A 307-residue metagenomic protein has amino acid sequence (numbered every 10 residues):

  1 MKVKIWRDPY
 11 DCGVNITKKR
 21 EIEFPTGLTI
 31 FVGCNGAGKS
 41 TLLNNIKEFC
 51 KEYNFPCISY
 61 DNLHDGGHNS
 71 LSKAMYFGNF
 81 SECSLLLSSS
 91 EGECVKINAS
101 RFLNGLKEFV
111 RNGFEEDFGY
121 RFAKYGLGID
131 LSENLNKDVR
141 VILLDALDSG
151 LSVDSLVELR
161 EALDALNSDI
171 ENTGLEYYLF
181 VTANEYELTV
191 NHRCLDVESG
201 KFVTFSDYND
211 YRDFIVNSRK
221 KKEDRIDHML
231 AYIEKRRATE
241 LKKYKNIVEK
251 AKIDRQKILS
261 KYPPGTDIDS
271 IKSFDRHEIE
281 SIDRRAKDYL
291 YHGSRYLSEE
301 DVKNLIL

Functional and structural regions predicted by a protein language model:
M1-R20: N-terminal pre-Walker A segment at the start of P-loop NTPase domains
M1-R7, F122, K272, I306: Coupling and communication elements adjacent to P-loop NTPase active sites across diverse families
K19-T26, E133-K137, E171-T173: Phosphate-binding P-loop
T26-G33, S40-N104, S206-D207: ABC ATPase nucleotide-binding domain signature region
L28-I30, V139-L143, Y178-F180: Residue-level preference for the first positions of well-ordered beta-strands
N35-G36, T189: Regulatory and interdomain segments flanking nucleotide-handling catalytic cores in signaling/defense enzymes
A37, F77-N136, L144-V157: Conserved ABC ATPase signature
S88, V157-L307: C-terminal lobe/lid and adjacent interdomain/linker elements of RecA-like ASCE P-loop ATPase modules
